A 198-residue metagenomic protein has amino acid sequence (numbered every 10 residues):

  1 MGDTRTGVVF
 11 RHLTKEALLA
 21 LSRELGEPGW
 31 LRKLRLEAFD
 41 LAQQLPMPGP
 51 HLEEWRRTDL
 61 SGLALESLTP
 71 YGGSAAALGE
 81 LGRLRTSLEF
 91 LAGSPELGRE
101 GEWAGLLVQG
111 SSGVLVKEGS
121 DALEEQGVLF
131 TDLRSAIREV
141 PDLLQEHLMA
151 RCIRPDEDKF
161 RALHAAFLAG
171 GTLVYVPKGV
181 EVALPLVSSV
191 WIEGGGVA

Functional and structural regions predicted by a protein language model:
M1-A198: Glycine-rich and polybasic anion-binding loops at the starts of cofactor/ligand-binding domains
